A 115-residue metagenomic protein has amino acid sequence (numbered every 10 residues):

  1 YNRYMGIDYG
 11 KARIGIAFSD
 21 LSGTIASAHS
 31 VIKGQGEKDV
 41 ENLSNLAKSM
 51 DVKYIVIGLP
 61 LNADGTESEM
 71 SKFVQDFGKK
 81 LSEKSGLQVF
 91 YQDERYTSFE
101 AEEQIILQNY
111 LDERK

Functional and structural regions predicted by a protein language model:
N2-Y4, A12-K115: Phosphate- and other anionic-substrate recognition elements at nucleic-acid/protein interfaces
D8: Conserved catalytic-loop position in the HRD/HxD motif
